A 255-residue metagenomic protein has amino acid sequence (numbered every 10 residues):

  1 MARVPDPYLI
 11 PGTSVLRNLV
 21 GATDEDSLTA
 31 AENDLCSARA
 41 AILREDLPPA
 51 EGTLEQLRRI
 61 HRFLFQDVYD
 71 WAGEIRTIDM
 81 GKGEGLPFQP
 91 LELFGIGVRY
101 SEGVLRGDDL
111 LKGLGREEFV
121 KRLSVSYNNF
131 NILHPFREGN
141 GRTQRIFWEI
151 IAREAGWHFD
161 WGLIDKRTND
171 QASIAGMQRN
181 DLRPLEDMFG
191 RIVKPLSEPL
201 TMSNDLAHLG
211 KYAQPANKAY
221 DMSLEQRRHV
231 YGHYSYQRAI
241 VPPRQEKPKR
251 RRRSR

Functional and structural regions predicted by a protein language model:
M1-E138, R142-R255: FIC/Doc superfamily catalytic core
